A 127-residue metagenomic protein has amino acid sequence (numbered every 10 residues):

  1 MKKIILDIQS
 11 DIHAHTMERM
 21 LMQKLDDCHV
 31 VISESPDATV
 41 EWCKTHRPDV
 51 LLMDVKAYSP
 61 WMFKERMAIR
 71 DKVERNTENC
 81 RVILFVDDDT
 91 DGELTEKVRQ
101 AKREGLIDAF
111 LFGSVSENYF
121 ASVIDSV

Functional and structural regions predicted by a protein language model:
D7-Q9: Conserved acidic carboxylate
D11-P36: Two-component/phosphorelay signaling modules centered on CheY-like receiver
E34-V50, Y58-P60: Acidic, metal-coordinating helix/loop segments flanking the phosphotransfer/catalytic sites of two-component signaling
K44-H46, D71-N79, E104: Conserved phosphotransfer cores of two-component systems
L51, V82, A109-F110: Two-component signal transduction core modules
L51-N76, V86-K97: Conserved phosphotransfer microenvironments
K97-D108: As written
F112-I124: C-terminal output helix
